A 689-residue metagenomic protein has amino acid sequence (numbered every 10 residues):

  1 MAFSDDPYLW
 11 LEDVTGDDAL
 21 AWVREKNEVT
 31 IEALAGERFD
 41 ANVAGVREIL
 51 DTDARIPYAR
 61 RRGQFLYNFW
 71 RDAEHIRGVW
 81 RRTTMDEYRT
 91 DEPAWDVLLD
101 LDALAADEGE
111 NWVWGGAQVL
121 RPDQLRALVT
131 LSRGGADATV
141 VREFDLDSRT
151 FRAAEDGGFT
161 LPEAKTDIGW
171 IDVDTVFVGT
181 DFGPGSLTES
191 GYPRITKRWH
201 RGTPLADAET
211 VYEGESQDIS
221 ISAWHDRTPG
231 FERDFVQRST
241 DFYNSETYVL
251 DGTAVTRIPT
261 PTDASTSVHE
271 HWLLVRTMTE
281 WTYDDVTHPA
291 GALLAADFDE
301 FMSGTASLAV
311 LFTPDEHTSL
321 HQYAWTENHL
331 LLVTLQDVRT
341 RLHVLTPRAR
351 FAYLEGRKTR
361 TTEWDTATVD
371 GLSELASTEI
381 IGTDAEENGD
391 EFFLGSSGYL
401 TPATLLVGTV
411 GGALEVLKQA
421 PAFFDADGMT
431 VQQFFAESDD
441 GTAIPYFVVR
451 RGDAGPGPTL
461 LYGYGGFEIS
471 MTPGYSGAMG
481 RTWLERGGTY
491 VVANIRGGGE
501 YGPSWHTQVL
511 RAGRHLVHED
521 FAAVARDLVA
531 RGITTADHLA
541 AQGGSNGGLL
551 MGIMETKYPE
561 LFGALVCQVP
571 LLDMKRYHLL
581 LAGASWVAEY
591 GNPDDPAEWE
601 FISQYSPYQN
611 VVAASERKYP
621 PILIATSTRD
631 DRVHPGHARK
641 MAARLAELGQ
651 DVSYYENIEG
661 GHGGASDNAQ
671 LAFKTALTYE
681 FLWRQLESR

Functional and structural regions predicted by a protein language model:
M1-E391, S397-T401, V407-G411, G477 (+2 more regions): Beta-propeller folds
R71, S397, Y462-E468, S545 (+1 more regions): Glycine-rich His-Gly loop
V97, T210, A413, T489 (+1 more regions): Conserved beta-strand segments of alpha/beta enzyme cores
D102-D123, L131-A138, E155-G158, G408-A413 (+4 more regions): Cap/lid segment of the alpha/beta-hydrolase catalytic domain
R276, V333, G395, V449 (+3 more regions): Short hydrophobic segments within beta-strands
E316-R339, L394, G398, A436-I444 (+8 more regions): C-terminal substrate/ligand-recognition segments
V492-R689: Active-site-proximal cap/loop segments of hydrolase catalytic domains
